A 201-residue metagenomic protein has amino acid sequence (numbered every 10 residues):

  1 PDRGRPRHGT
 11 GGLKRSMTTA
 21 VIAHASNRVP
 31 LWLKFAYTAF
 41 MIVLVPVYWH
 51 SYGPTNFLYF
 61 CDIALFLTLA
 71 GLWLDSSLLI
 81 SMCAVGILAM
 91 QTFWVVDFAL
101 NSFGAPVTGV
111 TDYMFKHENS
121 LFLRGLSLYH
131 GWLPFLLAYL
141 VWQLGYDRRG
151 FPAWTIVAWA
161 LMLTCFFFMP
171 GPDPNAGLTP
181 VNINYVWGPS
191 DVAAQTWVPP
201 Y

Functional and structural regions predicted by a protein language model:
T19-A36: N-terminal membrane topogenic signal
A39-P46, I87-D97, A158-M169: Aromatic-anchored segments of alpha-helical transmembrane domains
V45-T55: Short, hydrophobic transmembrane alpha-helix segments
F57-A70, S127-L133: Membrane-embedded alpha-helical segments of multi-pass membrane proteins, especially the transmembrane helices
G71-L88, G145-W159: Interfacial segments of alpha-helical transmembrane regions
Y113-S127, T196-Y201: Short aromatic-rich membrane-water interface segments that cap or initiate transmembrane helices in multi-pass membrane
G131-F151: Alpha-helical transmembrane segments in multipass membrane proteins, preferentially the mid-helix core
D173-Y201: Membrane-interface transmembrane-helix boundary segments in multi-pass integral membrane proteins
